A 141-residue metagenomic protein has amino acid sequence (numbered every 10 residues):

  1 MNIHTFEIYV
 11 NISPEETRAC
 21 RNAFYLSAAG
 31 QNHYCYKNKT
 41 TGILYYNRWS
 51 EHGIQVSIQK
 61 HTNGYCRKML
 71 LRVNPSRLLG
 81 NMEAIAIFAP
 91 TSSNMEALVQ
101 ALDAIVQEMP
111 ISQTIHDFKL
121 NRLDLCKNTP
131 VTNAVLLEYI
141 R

Functional and structural regions predicted by a protein language model:
M1-R141: Structured, helix-rich domain cores that form ligand/interaction pockets
